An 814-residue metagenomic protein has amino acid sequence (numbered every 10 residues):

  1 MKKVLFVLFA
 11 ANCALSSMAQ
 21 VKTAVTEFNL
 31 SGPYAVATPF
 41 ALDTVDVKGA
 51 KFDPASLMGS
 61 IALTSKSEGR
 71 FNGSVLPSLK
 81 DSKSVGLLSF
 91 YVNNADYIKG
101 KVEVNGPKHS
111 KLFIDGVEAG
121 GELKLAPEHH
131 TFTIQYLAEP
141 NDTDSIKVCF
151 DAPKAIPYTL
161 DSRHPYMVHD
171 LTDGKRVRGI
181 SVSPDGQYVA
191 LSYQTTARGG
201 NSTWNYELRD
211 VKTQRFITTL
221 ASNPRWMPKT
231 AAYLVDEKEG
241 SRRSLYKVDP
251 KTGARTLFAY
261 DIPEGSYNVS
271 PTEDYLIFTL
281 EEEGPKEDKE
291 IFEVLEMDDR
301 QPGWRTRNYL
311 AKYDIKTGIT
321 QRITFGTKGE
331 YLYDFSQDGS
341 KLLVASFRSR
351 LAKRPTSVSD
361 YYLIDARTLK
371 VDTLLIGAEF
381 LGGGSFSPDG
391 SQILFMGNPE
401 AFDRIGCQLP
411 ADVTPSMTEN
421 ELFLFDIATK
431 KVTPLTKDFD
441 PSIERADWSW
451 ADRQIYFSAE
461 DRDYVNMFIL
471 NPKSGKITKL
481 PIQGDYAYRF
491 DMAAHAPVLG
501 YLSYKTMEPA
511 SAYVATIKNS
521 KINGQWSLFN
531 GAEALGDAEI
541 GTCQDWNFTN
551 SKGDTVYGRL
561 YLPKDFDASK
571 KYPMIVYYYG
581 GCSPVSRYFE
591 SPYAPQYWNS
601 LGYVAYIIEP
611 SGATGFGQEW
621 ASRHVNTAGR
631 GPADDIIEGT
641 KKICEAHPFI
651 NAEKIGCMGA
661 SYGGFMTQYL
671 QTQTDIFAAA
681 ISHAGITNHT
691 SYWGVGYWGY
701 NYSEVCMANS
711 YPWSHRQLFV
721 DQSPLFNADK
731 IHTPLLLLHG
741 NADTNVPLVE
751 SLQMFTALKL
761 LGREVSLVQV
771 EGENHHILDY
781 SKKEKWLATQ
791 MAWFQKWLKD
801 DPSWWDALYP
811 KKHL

Functional and structural regions predicted by a protein language model:
S16, Q20-S74, T131-P165: Accessory carbohydrate-binding/adhesion or oligomerization-edge regions at the termini of glycan-active proteins
N94, I98-K111, F132: Aromatic-lined ligand-binding clefts that engage carbohydrates, nucleic acids, or primary amines
D170, V177-S181, Y188-Y193, A197-G200 (+9 more regions): Non-catalytic accessory segments flanking enzyme active sites
G174, Y193-N205, D236-Y246, Y260-G265 (+10 more regions): A flexible loop/linker signature enriched in serine peptidases of the S9 family
P184-D185, P228-K229, P271-T272, Q337-D338 (+3 more regions): Residue-level detector of Asp-centered blade-edge/turn motifs that repeat once per structural unit in beta-propeller
G186-V189, A231-L234, E273-L276, L342-L343 (+3 more regions): Hydrophobic beta-strand positions that form the internal "hydrophobic ladder" of WD40/Gbeta-like beta-propeller blades
L562, K570-G580: Short beta-strand element of the alpha/beta-hydrolase
S600, I607-L814: Active-site-proximal cap/loop segments of hydrolase catalytic domains
